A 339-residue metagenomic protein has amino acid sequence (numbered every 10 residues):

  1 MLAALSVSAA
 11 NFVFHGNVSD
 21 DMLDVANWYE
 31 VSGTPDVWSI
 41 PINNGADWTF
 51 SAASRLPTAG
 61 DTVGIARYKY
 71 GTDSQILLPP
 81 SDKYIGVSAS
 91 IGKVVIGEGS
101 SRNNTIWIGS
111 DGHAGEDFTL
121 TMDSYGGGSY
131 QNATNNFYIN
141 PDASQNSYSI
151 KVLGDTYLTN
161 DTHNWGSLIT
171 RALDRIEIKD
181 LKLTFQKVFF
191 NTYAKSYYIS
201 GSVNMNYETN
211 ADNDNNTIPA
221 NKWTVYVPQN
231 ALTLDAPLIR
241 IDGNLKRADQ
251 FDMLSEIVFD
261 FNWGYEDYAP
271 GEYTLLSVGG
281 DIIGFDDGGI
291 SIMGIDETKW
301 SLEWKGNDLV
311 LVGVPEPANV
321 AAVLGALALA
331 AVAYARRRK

Functional and structural regions predicted by a protein language model:
L2, L120, L232, L311 (+1 more regions): Generic leucine side-chain signal with a strong bias for well-ordered alpha-helical environments
A4-S6: N-terminal signal peptide c-region/cleavage motif recognized by signal peptidases
A9-T134, Y138-A143, W263-G313: Solvent-exposed adhesion/ligand-recognition segments of exported proteins
A10-F12, A26, A46, D61-V63 (+24 more regions): The right-handed parallel beta-helix/beta-solenoid scaffold, focusing on the short coil/turn and N-cap positions
G154, I178-D180, G201, G243 (+5 more regions): Intrinsic disorder/low-complexity segments, especially N-terminal tails and targeting/processing regions
N206-L311: Extracellular, surface-exposed repeat/solenoid domains
E316-Y334: A short, hydrophobic C-terminal helix/tail in secreted or cell-surface proteins
R336-K339: Short, charged juxtamembrane terminal tails flanking transmembrane helices
